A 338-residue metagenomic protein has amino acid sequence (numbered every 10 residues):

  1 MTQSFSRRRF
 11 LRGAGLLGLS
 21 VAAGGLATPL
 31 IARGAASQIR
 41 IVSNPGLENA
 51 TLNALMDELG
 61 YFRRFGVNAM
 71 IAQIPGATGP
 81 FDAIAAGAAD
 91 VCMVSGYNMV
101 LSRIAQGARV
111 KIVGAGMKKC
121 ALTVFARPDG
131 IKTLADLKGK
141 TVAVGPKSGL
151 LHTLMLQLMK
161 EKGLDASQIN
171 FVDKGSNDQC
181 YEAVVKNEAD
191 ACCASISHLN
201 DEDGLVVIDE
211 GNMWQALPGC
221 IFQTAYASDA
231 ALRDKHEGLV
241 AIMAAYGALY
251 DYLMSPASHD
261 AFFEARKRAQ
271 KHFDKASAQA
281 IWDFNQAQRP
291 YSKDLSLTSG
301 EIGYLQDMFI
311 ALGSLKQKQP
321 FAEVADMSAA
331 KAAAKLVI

Functional and structural regions predicted by a protein language model:
M1-R9: Secretory targeting signals
R9-I31: N-terminal export signals
L30-S37, A332-K335: Bacterial Sec-exported substrate-binding components of ABC uptake systems
R33-D165, F171-K174, C180-A183, D190-I196 (+2 more regions): Short, glycine-/small- and polar/acidic-enriched structural segments that line small-molecule recognition paths
R63-R64, M213-P218, Q288-L297: Short, solvent-exposed loop/beta-turn-alpha elements that line the ligand-binding surface or hinge of extracytoplasmic
N98, Q179-A269: Pocket-lining segment of extracytoplasmic ligand-binding domains
R233-K316: Secondary-structure end/capping motifs
Q306-I338: Conserved C-terminal helix/tail region of periplasmic/extracytoplasmic solute-binding proteins
